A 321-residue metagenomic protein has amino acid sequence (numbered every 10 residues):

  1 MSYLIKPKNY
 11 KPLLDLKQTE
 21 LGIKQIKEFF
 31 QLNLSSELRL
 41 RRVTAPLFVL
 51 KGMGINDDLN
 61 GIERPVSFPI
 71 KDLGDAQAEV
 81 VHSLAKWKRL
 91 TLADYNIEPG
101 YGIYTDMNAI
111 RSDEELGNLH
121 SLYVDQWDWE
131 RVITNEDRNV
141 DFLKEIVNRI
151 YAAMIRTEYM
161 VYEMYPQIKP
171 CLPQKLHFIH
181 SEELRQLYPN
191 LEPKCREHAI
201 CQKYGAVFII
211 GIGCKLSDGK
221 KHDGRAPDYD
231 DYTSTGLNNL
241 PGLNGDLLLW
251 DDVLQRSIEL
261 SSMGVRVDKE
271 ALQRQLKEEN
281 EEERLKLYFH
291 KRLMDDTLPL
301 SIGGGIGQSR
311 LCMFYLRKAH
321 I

Functional and structural regions predicted by a protein language model:
S2-H120, D128-V132: Class II aminoacyl-tRNA synthetase-like tRNA-binding/catalytic domains
L21-Q25, F29, R138-E145, R149 (+3 more regions): Generic recognition of stable, solvent-exposed alpha-helical segments in well-folded globular domains
L34-R41, I150-V161, A319: A generic secondary-structure signal for well-formed alpha-helical elements
L47-K51, P166-P173, I212: A glycine-rich phosphate-binding loop feature that marks nucleotide/adenosyl-phosphate handling sites
T91-Y95, V147, R310-L316: Short, Φ-rich (hydrophobic/aromatic) sequence segments
T105-A199: Extended, charged alpha-beta segments that form solvent-exposed binding/catalytic grooves in nucleic-acid-handling
I110, S181-I321: A translation/RNA-centric and nucleic-acid-associated enzymatic feature enriched in Class II aminoacyl-tRNA synthetases
